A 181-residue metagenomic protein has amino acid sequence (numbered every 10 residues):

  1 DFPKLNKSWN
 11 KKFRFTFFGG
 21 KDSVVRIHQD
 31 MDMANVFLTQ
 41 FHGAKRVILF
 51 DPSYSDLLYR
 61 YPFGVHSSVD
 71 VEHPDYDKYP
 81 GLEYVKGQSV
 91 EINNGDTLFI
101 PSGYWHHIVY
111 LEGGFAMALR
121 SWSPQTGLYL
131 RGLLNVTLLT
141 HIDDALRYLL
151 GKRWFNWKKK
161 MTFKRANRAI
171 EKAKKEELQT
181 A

Functional and structural regions predicted by a protein language model:
D1-N94, H107-A181: Active-site region of the double-stranded beta-helix
